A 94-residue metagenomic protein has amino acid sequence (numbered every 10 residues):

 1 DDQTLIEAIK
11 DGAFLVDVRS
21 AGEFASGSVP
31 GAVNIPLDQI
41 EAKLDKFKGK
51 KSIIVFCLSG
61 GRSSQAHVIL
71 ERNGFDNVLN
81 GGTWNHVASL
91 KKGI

Functional and structural regions predicted by a protein language model:
D1-F14, A21-S52, G61-I94: Rhodanese-like catalytic fold shared by cysteine-dependent sulfurtransferases and DSP/PTP-type phosphatases
F56-C57: Short, surface-exposed ligand- or partner-binding patches at beta-edge/loop junctions that are enriched in aromatics
